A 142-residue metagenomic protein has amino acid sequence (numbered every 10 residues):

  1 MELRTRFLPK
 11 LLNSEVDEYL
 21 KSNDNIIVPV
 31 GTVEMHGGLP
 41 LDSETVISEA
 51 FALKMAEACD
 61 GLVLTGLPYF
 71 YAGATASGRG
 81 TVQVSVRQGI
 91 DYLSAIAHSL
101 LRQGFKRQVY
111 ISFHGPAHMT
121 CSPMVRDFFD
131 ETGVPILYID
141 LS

Functional and structural regions predicted by a protein language model:
M1-L39: Active-site and ligand/interface coordination hotspots across diverse enzymes and nucleic-acid-associated assemblies
T5-L11, Y69-S142: Active-site histidine-anchored catalytic micro-motif
L20, M55-A56, L100, F129: A generic structural signal for well-ordered alpha-helical segments
K21-P29, C59-Y71: Short coil-to-beta-strand
S22, A50, D91-A95: A non-catalytic, amphipathic alpha-helix used as a structural packing/dimerization or gating element in enzyme scaffolds
L39-D42, V84: Short, solvent-exposed loop/turn segments at secondary-structure boundaries
S43-V46, R126-F128: Glycine-rich, phosphate-binding/catalytic loops in enzymes
E44-A56: Short catalytic helix/loop segments, enriched in acidic residues and glycine and frequently bearing histidine
